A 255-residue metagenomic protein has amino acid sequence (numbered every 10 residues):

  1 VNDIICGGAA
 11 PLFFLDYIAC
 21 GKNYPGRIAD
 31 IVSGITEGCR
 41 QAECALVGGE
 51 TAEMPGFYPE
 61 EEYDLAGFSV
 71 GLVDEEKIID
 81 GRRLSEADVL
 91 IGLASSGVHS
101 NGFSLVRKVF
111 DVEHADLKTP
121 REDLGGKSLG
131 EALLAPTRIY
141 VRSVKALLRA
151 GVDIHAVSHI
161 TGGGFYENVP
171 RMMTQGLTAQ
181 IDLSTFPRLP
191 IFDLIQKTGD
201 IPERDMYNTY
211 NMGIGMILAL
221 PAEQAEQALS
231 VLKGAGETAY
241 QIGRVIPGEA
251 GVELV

Functional and structural regions predicted by a protein language model:
V1-D64: A glycine-rich phosphate/pyrophosphate-binding beta-strand-loop-alpha-helix module
F13-F14, A45-E50, S69, G92-L93 (+3 more regions): General beta-strand structural signal in soluble alpha/beta enzymes
L15, D88, G213-G215: Short, solvent-exposed beta-strand edge segments and adjacent coil->beta transition regions
Y17-P25, E50-G56, G71-D74, S96-G97 (+3 more regions): Acidic, glycine-rich active-site loops and adjacent beta-strand->loop/helix elements that engage anionic groups
C20-G26, V89-G97, G130-L134: Flexible, glycine/proline-enriched loop segments at strand-loop-helix junctions that form or flank small-ligand binding
G26-A42, Y58-Y63, D116-L117, D123-L134 (+1 more regions): Glycine-/charge-enriched secondary-structure boundary and capping motifs
P55, P59-E122: Phosphate/diphosphate-binding glycine-rich loops and adjacent basic-rich segments that engage nucleotide
